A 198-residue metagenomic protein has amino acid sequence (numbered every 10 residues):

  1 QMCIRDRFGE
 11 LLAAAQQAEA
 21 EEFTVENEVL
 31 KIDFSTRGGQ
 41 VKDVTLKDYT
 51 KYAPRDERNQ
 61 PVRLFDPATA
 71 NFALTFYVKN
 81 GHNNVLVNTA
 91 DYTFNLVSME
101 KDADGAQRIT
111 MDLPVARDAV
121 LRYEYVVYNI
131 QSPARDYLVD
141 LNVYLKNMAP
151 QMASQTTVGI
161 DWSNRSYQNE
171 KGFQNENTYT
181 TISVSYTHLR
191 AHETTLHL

Functional and structural regions predicted by a protein language model:
Q1, R5-R190: Membrane-protein biogenesis/insertion across secretory and organellar systems
A191-L198: Positively charged, low-complexity/disordered segments
